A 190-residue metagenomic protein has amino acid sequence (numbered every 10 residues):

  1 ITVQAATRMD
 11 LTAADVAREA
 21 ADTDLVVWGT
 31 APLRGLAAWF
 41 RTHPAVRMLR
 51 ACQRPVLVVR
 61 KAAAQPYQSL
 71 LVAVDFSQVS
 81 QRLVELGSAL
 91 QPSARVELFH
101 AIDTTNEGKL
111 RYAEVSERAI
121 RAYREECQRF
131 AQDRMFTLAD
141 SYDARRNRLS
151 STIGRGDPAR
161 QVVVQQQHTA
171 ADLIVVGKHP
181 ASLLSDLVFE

Functional and structural regions predicted by a protein language model:
I1-A6, S69-R121, R146-R148: Small/aliphatic-rich secondary-structure junction motif
T2-W28, L33, A139-I174, K178-S182: Structural beta-alpha unit
T23, C52, Y67, S93-A94 (+2 more regions): Short, well-ordered alpha-helix to beta-strand connector turns
W28-R47, P66-S69, L173-E190: Glycine-rich, Arg-bearing micro-motifs that act as flexible, cationic patches
W39, L83, G108-Y112, Q161-V164 (+1 more regions): Short, well-ordered secondary-structure micro-motifs
H43-A62: Short, structured interface segments
R118-F130: A short acidic, glycine-rich active-site loop that binds or catalyzes chemistry on phosphate/adenosine moieties
